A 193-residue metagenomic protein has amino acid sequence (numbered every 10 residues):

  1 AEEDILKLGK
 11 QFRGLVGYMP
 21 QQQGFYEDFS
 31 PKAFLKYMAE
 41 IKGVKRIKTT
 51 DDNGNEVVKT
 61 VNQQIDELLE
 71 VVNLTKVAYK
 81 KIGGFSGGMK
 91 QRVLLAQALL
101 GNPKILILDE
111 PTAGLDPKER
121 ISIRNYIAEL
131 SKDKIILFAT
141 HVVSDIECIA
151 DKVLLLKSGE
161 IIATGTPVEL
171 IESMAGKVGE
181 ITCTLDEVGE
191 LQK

Functional and structural regions predicted by a protein language model:
A1-Q11: ABC ATPase NBD Q-loop/coupling interface
K36, E40-V77: Conserved ABC ATPase "signature" region
K81-F85: Conserved ABC ATPase signature
L95: Hydrophobic anchor residue at the start of the ABC signature
L106-D109: Catalytic Walker B motif of ABC-type/P-loop ATPase nucleotide-binding domains
T112-A113, V143: Short loop immediately C-terminal to the Walker-B catalytic DE motif in ABC-type ATPase nucleotide-binding domains
N125-K193: ABC transporter nucleotide-binding domain
